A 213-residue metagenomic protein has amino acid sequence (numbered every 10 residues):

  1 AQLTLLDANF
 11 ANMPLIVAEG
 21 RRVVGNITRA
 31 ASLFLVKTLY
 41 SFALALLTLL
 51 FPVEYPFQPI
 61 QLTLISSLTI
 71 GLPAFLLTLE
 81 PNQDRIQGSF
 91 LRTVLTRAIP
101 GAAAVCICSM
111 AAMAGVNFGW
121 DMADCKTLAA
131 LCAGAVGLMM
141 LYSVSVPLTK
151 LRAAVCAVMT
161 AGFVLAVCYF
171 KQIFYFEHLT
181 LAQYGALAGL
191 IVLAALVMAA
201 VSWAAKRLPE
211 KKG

Functional and structural regions predicted by a protein language model:
A1-R152, T160-K171, A199: Membrane-embedded transport module
F51-E54, Y175-H178, P209-E210: Glycine-centered secondary-structure boundary/capping sites
A130-A133, L181-M198: Small-residue-rich transmembrane alpha-helices that serve as helix-helix interface/gating elements in multipass
S145-L148, A199-G213: Membrane-interface capping segments at transmembrane-helix boundaries
F170-A182: Membrane-helix boundary connector in multi-pass membrane proteins
